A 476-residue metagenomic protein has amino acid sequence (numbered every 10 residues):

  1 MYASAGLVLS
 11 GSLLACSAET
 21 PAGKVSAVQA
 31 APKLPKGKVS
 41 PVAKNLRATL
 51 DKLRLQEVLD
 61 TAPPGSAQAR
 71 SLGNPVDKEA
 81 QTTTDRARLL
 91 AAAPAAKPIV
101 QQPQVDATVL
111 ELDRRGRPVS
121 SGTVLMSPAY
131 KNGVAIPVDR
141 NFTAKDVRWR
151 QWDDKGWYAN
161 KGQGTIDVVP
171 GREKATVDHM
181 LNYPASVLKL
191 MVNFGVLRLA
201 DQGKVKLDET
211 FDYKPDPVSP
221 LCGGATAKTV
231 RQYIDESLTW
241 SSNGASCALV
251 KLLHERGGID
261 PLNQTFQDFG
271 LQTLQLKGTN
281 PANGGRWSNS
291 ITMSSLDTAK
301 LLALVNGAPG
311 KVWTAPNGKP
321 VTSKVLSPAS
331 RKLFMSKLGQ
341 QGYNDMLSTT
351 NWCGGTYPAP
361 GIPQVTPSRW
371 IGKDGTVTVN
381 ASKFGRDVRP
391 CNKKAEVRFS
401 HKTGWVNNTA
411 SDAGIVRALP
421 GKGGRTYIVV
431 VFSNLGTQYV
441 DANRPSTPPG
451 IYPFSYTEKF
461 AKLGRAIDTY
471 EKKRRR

Functional and structural regions predicted by a protein language model:
M1-G6: N-terminal export and membrane-targeting signals
S12-A15: C-terminal motif of bacterial Sec signal peptides marking the signal peptidase cleavage site
S17-K24: Bacterial lipoprotein signal-peptidase II cleavage site
K24-R114, S120-A144, N306-R476: Structured C-terminal helix/loop/strand segments within mature extracytoplasmic catalytic/sensor domains
S71-N74, E173-P184, V218-A225, Q232-E236 (+4 more regions): Second-shell loop/turn segments in exported
V100-V105, V109-R114, G224-A329: Active-site-adjacent helix/loop patches that line small-molecule binding or acyl-intermediate pockets
L181-F211, V429: Active-site SXXK
F194-Q202, C247, K251, K300-G307 (+1 more regions): Short glycine/serine- and small hydrophobic-enriched flexible loop segments
